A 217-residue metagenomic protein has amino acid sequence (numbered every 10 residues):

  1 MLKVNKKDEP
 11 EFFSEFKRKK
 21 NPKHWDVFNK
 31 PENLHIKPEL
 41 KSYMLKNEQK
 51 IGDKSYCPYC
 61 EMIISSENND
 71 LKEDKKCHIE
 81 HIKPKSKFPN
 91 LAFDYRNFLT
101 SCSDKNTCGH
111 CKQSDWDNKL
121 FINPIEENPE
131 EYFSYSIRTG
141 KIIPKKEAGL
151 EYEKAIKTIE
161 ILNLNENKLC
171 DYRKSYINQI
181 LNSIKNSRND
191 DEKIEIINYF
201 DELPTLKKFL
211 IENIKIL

Functional and structural regions predicted by a protein language model:
M1-E39, F209-L217: A boundary/linker detector
F28-N47, I79-K87: Short Cys/His-rich Zn2+-coordinating modules
E39-K76, S103-K105: Short cysteine-rich loop/turn motifs with clustered Cys
I51-K54, D94-R96, E127-P129: Short, well-ordered loop/turn elements at secondary-structure boundaries
S55-P58, E80, T100, E131: Residue-level detector of short, conserved catalytic/binding motifs and their immediate flanks
M62-T100, C111: Histidine-centered nuclease catalytic patch
G109-E151, K157-L164: Long, low-complexity, intrinsically disordered segments enriched in glycines and aromatic residues
G149-L217: C-terminal, charged low-complexity interaction regions
